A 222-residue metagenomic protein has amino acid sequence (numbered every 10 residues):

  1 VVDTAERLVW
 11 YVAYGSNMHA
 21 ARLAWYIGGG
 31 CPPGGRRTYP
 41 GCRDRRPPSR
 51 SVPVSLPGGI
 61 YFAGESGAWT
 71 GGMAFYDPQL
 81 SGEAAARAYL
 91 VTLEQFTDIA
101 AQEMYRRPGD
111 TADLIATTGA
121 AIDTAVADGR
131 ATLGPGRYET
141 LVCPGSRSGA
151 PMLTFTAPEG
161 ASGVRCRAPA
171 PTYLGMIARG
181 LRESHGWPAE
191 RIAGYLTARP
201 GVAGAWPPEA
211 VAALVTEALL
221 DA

Functional and structural regions predicted by a protein language model:
V2-A222: Glycine-aromatic micro-motifs
